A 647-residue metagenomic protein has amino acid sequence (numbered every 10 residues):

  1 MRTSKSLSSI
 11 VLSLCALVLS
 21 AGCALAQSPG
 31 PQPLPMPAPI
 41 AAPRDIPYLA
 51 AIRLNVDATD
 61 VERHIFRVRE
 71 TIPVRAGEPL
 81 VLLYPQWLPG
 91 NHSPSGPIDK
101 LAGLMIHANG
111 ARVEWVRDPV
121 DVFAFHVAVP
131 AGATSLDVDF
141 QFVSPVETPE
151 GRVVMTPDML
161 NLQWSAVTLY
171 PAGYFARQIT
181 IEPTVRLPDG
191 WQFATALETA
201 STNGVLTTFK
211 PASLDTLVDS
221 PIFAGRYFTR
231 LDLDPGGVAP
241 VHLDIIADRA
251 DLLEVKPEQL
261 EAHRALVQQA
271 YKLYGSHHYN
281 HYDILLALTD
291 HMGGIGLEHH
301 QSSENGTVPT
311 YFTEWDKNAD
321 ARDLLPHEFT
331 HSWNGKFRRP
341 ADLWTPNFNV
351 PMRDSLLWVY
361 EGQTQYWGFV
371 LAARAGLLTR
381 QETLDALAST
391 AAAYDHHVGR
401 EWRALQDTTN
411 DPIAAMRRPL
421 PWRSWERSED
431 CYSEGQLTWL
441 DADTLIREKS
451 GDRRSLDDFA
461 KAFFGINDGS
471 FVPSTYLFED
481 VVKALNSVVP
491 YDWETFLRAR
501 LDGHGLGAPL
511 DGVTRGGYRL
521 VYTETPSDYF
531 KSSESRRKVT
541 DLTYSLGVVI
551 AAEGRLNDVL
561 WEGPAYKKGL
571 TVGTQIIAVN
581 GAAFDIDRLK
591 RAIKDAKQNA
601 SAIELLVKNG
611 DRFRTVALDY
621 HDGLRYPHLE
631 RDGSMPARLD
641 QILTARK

Functional and structural regions predicted by a protein language model:
M1-L7: N-terminal secretory signal peptides that target proteins for export/translocation
S9-G22: Bacterial N-terminal signal peptides
Q27-V61: N-terminal, polar/Ser/Thr-rich
I46-L49, T59, I65, R69-T71 (+4 more regions): Non-catalytic architectural context of zinc metalloproteases
A51-D57, R75, P85-W87: N-terminal-proximal low-complexity accessory segments that begin disordered and transition into the first
R67-R69, P79-Y84: Ligand-binding face of N-terminal immunoglobulin V-set domains in extracellular IgSF glycoproteins
E70, D232-L357, Q363, W367: Juxtacatalytic substrate-recognition/specificity segment
G368-F369, L378-K647: C-terminal recognition in membrane/secretory proteostasis and scaffolding
